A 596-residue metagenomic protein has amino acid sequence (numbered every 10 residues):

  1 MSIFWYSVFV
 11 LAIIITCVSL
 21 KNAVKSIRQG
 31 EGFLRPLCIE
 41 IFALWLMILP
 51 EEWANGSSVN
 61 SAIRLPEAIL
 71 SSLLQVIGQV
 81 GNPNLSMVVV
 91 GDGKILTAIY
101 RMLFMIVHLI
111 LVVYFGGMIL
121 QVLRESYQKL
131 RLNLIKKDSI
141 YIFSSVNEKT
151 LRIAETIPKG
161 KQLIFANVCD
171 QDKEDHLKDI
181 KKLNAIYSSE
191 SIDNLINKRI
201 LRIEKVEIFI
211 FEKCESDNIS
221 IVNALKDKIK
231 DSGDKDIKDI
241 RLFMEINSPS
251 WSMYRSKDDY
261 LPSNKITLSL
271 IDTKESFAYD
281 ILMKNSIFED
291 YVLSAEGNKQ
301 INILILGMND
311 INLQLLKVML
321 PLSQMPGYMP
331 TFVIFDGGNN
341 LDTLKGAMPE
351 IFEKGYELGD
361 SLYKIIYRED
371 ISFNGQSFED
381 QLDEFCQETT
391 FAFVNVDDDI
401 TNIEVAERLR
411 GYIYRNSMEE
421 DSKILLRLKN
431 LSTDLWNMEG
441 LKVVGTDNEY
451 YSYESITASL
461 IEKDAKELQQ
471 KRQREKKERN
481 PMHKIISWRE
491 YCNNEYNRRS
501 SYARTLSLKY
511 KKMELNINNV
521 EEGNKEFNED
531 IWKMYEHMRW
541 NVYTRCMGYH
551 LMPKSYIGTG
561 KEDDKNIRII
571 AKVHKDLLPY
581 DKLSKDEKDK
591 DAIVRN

Functional and structural regions predicted by a protein language model:
S2-A43, W53-L70, L74, P83-Y549 (+2 more regions): Cytosolic regulatory regions of ion transport systems
Q162, K565, I593-N596: Non-catalytic C-terminal interaction regions
M552-K575: Surface-exposed intrinsically disordered loops and tails
I570-N596: Amphipathic alpha-helical binding modules
